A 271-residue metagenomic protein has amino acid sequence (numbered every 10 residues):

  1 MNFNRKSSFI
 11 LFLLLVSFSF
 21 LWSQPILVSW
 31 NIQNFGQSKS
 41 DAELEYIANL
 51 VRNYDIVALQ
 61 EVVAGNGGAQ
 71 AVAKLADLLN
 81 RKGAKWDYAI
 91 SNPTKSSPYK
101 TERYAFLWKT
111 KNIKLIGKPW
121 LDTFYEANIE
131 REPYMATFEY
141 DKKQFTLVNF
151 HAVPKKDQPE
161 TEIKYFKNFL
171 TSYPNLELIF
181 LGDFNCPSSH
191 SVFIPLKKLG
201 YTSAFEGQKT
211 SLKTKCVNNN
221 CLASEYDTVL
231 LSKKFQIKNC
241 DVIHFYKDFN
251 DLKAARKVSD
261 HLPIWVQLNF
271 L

Functional and structural regions predicted by a protein language model:
N2-R5, F9, S19-Y104, K164 (+3 more regions): N-terminal, active-site-proximal structural segment of metallo-dependent hydrolase catalytic domains
S23-L27, K111-K114, N128-F150: Beta-strand-turn-beta hairpins that frame and shape the catalytic cleft of phosphate-ester-processing enzymes
I32-Q37, V62-N66, P93-P98, N112-K114 (+7 more regions): Solvent-exposed loop/turn segments at secondary-structure junctions within structured extracellular/periplasmic domains
A58-Q60, A89-N92, I179-D183, A204-G207: Active-site neighborhood of phospho(di)ester-bond hydrolases with catalytic His/Asp-centered motifs
G65, T171-E177, C186-L271: Metal-dependent phosphoester-hydrolase catalytic domains
E102-Y104, E130-M135, E225-V229, H261-P263: Short hydrophobic/aromatic beta-strand or adjacent loop that forms the aromatic wall/cage of a ligand/substrate-binding
W108-K109, A136-D141, S232, V266-F270: Active-site beta-strand termini and strand-to-loop segments that position acidic
Y134, F138-G200, A204-F205: Extracytoplasmic, non-cytosolic globular domains
